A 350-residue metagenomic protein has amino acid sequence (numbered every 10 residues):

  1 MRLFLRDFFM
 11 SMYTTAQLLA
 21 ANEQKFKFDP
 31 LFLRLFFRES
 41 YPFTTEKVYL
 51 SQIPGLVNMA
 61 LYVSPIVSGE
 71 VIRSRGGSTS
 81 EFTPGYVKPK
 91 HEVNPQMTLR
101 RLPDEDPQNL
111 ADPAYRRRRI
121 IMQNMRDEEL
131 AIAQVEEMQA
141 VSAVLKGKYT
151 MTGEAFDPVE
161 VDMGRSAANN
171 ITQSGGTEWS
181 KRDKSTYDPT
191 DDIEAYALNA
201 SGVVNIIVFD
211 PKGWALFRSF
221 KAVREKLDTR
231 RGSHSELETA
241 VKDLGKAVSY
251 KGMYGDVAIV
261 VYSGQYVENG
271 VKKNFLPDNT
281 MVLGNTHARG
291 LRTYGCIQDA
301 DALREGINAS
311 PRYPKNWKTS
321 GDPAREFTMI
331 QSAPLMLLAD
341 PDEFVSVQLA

Functional and structural regions predicted by a protein language model:
M1-Y49, P341-A350: N-terminal alpha-helical "arm" segments
F9-D29, F156-T186: Hydrophobic alpha-helical segments and helix pairs
N22-E23, D191-Y196, M336: Short, Φ-rich (hydrophobic/aromatic) sequence segments
P30, S51-P54, A60-P65, G284-N285 (+1 more regions): Pocket-edge structural micro-motifs
E39-P107: Assembly/oligomerization interface modules of large self-assembling protein complexes
V87-S166, D188-D192, Y196-G213, A324-I330: Long, contiguous amphipathic alpha-helices that act as assembly "spine/axial" helices in icosahedral shell and virion
W179-I207, P211-F220, R224-D228, H234-G245: Acidic/histidine-enriched, beta-strand-rich ligand/metal-binding domains
R224-A350: Sequence/fold signature of self-assembling virion shell proteins
